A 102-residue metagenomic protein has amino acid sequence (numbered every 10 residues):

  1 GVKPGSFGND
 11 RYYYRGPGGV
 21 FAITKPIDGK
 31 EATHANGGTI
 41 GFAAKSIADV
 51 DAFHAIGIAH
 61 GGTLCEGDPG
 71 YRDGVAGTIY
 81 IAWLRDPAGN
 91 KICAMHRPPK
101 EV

Functional and structural regions predicted by a protein language model:
G1-P4, G61-T63: Conserved acetyl-CoA-binding loop of GNAT-fold acetyltransferases
V2-A35, I92-H96: Conserved short beta-strand elements that form part of the metal-binding/catalytic scaffold of enzyme active sites
F7, G67-D68, P99: Residue-level detector of family-conserved "landmark" positions at structurally sensitive sites
Y13, E101-V102: Histidine- and aromatic-rich ligand-binding microenvironments
N36-I40: Short amphipathic alpha-helical segments
G41-P87: Vicinal oxygen chelate
D73-G74, R97-E101: A short acidic/small-residue loop/turn micro-motif
